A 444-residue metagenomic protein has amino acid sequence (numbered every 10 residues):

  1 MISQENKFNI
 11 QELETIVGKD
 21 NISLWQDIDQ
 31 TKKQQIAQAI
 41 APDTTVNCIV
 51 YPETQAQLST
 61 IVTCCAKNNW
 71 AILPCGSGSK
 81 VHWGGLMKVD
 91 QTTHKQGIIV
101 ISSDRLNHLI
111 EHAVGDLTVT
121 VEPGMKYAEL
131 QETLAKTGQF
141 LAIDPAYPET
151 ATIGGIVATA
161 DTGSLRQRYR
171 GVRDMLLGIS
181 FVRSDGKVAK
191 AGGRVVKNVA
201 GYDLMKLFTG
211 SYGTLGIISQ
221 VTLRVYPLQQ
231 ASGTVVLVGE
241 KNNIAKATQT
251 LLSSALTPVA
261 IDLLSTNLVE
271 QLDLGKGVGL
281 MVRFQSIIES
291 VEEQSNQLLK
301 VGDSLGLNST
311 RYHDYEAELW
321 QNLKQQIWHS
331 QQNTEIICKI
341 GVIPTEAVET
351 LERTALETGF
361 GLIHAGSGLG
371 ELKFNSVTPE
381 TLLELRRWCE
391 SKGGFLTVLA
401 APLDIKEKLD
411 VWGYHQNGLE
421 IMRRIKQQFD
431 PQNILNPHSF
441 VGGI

Functional and structural regions predicted by a protein language model:
M1-T63, S77-L117, D314-Q332, G359-G361: N-terminal flexible segment immediately upstream of the FAD-binding catalytic core in FAD-dependent oxidoreductases
N9-L13, C64-C65, A247-L252, Q294-D303 (+2 more regions): Short amphipathic alpha-helices in soluble, non-transmembrane regions that often serve as interface/regulatory elements
D20-S23, N47-I49, W70-L73, G97-V100 (+16 more regions): Structural motif
A39-I72, V89-Y147, D161-R194, V199 (+1 more regions): N-terminal glycine-rich flavin-associated loop
Q55, E240-N242, F284-V291, I343-A347 (+1 more regions): Helix N-cap motif at beta-to-alpha junctions
W70, S77, H82-I98, S102-D104 (+2 more regions): Conserved glycine-rich FAD pyrophosphate-binding loop
A158, L177-S330: C-terminal substrate-binding/cap subdomain adjacent to the FAD-binding core in PCMH-type and related FAD-linked
